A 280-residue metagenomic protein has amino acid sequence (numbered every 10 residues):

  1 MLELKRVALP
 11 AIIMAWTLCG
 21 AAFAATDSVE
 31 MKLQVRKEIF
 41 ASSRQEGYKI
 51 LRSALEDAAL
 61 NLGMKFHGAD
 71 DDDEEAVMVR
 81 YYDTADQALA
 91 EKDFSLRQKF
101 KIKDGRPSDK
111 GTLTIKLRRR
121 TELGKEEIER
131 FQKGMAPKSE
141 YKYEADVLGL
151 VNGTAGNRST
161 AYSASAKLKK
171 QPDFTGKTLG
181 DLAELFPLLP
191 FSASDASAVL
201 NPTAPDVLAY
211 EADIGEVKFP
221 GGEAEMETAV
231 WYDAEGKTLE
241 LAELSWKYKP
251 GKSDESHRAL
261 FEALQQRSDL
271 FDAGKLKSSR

Functional and structural regions predicted by a protein language model:
M1-A11: Bacterial N-terminal signal peptides that target proteins for export
M1-L2, G20-A24: Basic/polar N-terminal segments that are highly enriched at the extreme N-terminus, encompassing both cleavable
P10-C19: Bacterial N-terminal signal peptides
F23-R280: Phosphate-end processing signature that detects enzymes handling 5′-triphosphorylated RNA and polyphosphate
